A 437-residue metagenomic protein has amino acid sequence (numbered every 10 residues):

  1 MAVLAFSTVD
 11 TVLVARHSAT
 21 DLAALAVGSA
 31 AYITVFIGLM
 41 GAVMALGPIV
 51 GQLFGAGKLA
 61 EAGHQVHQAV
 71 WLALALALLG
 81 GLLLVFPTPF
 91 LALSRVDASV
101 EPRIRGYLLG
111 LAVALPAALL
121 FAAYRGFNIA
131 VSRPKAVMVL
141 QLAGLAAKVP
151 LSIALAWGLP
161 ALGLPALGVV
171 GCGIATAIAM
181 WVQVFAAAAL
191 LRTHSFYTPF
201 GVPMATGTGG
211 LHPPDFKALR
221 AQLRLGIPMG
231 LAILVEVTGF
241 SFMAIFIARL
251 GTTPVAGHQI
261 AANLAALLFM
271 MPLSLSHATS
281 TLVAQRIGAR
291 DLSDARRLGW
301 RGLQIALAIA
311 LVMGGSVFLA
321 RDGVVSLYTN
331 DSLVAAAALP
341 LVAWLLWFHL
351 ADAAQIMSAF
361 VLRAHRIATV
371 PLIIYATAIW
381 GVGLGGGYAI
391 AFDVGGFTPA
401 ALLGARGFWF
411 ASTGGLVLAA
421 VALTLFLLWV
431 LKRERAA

Functional and structural regions predicted by a protein language model:
M1-D10, G110, A114, F121 (+6 more regions): Transmembrane helical elements of multi-pass membrane transporters/channels
L4-A23, L91-A98, A154-L167, G230 (+4 more regions): Helix-terminus/linker motif at the lipid-water interface of multi-pass membrane proteins
T8-V12, P89, A123-F127, V149-W157 (+7 more regions): Alpha-helical transmembrane segments of multipass membrane proteins
A15, Q52-G55, A130, P165 (+3 more regions): Membrane-helix boundary and inter-helical linker elements of multi-pass secondary transporters
A19-A30, I104-L108, G173, T252-L267 (+2 more regions): Small-residue hotspots at the loop-to-helix junctions and early N-terminal turns of transmembrane alpha-helices
L22-G81, V85, F121-S132, V137 (+2 more regions): Small-residue-rich hydrophobic transmembrane alpha-helices
V43, G47, L111-I129, V137-L145 (+6 more regions): Short runs within selected transmembrane alpha-helices of multi-pass transporters and secretion channels
V50-P116, P150, A154-I227, V283-F348 (+1 more regions): Short alpha-helical transmembrane segments in multi-pass integral membrane proteins
